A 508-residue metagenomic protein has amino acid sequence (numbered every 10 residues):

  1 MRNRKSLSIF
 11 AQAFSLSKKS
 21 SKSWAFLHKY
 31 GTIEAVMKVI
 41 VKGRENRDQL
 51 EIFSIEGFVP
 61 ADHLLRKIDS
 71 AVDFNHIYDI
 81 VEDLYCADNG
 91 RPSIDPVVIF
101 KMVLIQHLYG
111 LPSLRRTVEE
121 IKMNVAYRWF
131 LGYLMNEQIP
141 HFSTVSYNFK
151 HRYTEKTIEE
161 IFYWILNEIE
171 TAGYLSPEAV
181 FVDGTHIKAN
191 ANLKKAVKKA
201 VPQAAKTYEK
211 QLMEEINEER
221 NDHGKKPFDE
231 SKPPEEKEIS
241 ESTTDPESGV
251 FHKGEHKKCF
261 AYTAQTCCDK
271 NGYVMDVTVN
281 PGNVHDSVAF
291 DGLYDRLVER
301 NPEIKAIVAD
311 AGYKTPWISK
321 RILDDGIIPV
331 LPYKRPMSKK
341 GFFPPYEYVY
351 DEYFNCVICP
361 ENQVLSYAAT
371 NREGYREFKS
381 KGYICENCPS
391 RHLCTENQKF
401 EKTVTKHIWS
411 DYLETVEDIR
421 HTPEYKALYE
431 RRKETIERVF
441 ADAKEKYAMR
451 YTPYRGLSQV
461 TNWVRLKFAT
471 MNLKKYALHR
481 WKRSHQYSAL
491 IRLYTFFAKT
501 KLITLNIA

Functional and structural regions predicted by a protein language model:
R2-S20, A25: N-terminal amphipathic/hydrophobic targeting modules at extreme N-termini, encompassing cleavable Sec/SRP-type signal
K5, K29-V36, E51, T435 (+3 more regions): Generic short amphipathic/hydrophobic targeting helices enriched at N-termini, encompassing Sec-type signal peptides
L7, L16, L27, L493 (+1 more regions): Leucine-biased recognition of intrinsically disordered, low-complexity hydrophobic segments
H28-G31, V36-R66: Hydrophobic alpha-helical membrane-insertion signals
V41, R47, V103, G110-M123 (+1 more regions): Anion-binding and metal-coordination hotspots
A61-L104, Y109-G110: Basic, short loop/linker segments at the boundary and entry of helix-turn-helix/winged-helix-like folds
R128-G132: Short arginine-rich
